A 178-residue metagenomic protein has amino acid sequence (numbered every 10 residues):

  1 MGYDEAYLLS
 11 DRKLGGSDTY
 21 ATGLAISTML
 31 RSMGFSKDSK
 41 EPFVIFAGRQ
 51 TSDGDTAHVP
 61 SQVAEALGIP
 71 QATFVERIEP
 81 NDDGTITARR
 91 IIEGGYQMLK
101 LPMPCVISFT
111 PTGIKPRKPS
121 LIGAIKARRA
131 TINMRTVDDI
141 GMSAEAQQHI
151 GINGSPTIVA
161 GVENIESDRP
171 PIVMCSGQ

Functional and structural regions predicted by a protein language model:
M1-Q178: N-terminal glycine-rich FAD/FM-binding segment characteristic of electron-transfer flavoproteins
